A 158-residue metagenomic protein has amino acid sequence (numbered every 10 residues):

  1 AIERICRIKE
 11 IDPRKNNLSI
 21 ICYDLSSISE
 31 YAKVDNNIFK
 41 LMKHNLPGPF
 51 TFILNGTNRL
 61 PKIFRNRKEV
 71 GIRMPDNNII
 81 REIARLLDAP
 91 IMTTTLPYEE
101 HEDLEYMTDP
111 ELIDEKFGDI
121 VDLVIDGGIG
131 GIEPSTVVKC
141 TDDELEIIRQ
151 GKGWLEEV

Functional and structural regions predicted by a protein language model:
A1-V158: Active-site-adjacent structural elements in enzyme catalytic cores
